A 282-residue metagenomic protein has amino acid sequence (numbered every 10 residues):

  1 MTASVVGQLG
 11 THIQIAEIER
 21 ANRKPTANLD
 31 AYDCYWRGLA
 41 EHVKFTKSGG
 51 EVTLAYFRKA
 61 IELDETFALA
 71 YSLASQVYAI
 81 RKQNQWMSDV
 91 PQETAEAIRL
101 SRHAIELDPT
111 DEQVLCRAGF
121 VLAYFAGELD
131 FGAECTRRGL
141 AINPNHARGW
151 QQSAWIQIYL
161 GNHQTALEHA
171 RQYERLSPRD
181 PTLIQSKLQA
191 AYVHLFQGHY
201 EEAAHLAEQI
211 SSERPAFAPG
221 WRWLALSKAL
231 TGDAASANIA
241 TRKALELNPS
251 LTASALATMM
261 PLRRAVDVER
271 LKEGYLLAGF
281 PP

Functional and structural regions predicted by a protein language model:
M1-L230: Acidic, proline/glycine-rich low-complexity intrinsically disordered segments
I18-K24, M87, S250-R264: Acidic, Ser/Thr-rich low-complexity linear motifs
I80, P219, N248-S254: Short acidic (Asp/Glu) and glycine-rich catalytic loops that position anionic groups and cofactors
A97, T241-A244, Y275: Short amphipathic alpha-helical coiled-coil/interface segments
R222, I239-R242, E269: A generic structural signal for well-ordered alpha-helical surface patches
A229-T252: TPR/TPR-like (Sel1-like) alpha-helical repeat modules
A253-P282: Terminal, low-structured helical/coil segments at or just beyond the last alpha-helical repeat
